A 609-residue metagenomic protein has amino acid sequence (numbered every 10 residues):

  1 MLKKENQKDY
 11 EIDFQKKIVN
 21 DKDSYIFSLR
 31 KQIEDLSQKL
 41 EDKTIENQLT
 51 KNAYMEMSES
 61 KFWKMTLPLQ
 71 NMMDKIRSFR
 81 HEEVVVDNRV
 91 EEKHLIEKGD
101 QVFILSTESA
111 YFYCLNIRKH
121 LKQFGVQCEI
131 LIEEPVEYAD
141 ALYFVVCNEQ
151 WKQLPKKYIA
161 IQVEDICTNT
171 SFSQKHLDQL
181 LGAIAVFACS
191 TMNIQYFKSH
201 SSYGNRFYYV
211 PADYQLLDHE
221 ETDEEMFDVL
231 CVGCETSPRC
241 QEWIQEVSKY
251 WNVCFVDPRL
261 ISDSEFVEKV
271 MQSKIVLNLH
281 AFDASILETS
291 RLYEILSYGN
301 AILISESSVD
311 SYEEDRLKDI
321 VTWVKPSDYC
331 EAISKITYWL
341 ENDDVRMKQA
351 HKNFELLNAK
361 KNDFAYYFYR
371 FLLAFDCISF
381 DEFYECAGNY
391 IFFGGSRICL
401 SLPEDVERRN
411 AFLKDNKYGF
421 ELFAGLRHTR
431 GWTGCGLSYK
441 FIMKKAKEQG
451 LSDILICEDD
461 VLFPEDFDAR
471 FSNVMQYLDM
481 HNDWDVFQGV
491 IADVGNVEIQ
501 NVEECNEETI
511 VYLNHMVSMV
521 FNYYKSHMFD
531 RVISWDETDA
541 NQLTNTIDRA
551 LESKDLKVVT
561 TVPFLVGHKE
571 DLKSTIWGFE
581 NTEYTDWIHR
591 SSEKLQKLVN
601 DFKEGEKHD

Functional and structural regions predicted by a protein language model:
M1-V90, D609: Boundary detector for helix-to-coil junctions that initiate low-complexity/charged tails
Q32, M65-P68, S109-H120, R239 (+4 more regions): Conserved alpha-helical elements of sugar-nucleotide-dependent glycosyltransferases
E91-L95, G99-E134, Y138-A139, V146-I320 (+2 more regions): Nucleotide-sugar donor-binding catalytic core of glycosyltransferases
I130-V136, P258-L260, S264, D319-V324 (+3 more regions): Acidic carboxylate-rich catalytic motifs and surrounding loops in phosphoryl-/glycosyl-chemistry enzymes
Y143-V145, E220-V232, K269, K274 (+4 more regions): Short, surface-exposed amphipathic charged segments that create phosphate/polyanion-binding patches used for binding
Y312-K335: Change "using UDP/GDP/dTDP sugars" to "using nucleotide sugars
S327, Y338-F375: A charged, aromatic-enriched C-terminal amphipathic alpha-helix characteristic of glycosyltransferases across folds
F380-C457, V461-D609: An acidic/histidine-cluster motif and surrounding catalytic segment that typifies divalent-metal-assisted enzyme active
